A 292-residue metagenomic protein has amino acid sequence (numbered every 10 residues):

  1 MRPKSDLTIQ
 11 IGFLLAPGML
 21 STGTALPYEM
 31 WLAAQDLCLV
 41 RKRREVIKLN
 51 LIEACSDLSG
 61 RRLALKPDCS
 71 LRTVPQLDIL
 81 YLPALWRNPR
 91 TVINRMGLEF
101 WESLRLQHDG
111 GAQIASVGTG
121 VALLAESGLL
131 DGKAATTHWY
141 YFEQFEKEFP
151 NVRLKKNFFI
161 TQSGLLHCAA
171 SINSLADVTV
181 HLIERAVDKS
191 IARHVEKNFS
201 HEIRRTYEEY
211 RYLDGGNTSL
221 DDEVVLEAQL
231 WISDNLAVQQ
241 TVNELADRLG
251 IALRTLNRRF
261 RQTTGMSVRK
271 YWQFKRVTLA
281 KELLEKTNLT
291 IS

Functional and structural regions predicted by a protein language model:
M1-I114, L123-E126, E184, K189 (+2 more regions): Extended, subdomain-level signal for the structured scaffold at the beginning of enzyme domains
T8-Q10, A134, L165: Residues that mark the start of a beta-strand
Y28, L32, E146, A176-V180: Predominant activation on well-ordered alpha-helical scaffold segments within soluble catalytic domains
R87-N88, V121-L123, D131, E143: Glycine-rich nucleotide phosphate-binding loop and flanking beta-alpha elements of Rossmann-like dinucleotide-binding
I114-A115, T136, K155, H167: Structural detector of well-ordered beta-strand residues that form the stable sheet scaffold of enzyme domains
L130-F159, H194-V195: A conserved active-site-flanking secondary-structure segment within enzyme catalytic domains
K156-S200: Conserved anion/nucleotide-ligand pocket segment
